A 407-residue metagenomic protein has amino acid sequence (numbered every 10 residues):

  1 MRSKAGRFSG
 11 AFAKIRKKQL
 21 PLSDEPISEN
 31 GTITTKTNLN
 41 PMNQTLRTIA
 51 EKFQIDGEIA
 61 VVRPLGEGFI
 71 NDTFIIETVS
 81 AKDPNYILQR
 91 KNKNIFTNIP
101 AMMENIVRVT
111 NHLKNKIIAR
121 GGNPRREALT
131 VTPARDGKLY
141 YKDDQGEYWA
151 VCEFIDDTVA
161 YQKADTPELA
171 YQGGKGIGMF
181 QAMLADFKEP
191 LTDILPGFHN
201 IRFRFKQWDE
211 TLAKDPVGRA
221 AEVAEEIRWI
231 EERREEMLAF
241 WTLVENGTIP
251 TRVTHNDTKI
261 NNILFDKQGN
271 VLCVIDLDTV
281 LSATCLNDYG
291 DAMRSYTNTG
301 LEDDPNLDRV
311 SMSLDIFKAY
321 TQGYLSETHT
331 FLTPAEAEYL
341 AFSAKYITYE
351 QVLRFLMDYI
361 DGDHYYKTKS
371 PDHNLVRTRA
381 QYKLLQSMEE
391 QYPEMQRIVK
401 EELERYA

Functional and structural regions predicted by a protein language model:
K14-K18, N30, K36-T37: Polybasic, lysine-rich low-complexity intrinsically disordered segments
N40-V61: Juxta-kinase regulatory segment immediately upstream of eukaryotic protein kinase catalytic domains
R63-E67, Q89-K93, T97-P100, I155-K175 (+6 more regions): ATP-dependent phospho-/nucleotidyl transfer catalytic cores
F69-D72, E77-V79, D83-Y86, R90-K206 (+3 more regions): Conserved ATP-binding subdomain of kinase catalytic cores across diverse folds
E153, G323-A344: Hydrophobic alpha-helical bundle architecture
N261-T299: Catalytic activation segment of kinase domains across protein kinase-like and atypical kinase folds
L286-T330, Y346-Y365: Active-site activation/catalytic loop segments of kinase-like enzymes and analogous catalytic loops in related
